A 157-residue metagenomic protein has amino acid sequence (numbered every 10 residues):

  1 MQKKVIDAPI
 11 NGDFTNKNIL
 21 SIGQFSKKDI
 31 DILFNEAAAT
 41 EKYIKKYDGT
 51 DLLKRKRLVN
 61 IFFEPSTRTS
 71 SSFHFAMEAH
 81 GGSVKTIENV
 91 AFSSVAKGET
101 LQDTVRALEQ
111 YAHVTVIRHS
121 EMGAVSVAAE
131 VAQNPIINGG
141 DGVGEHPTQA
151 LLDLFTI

Functional and structural regions predicted by a protein language model:
Q2-S71, F75: Positively charged, low-complexity intrinsically disordered leader regions
L52-T156: Phosphate/diphosphate ligand-binding glycine-rich loop within oxidoreductases
